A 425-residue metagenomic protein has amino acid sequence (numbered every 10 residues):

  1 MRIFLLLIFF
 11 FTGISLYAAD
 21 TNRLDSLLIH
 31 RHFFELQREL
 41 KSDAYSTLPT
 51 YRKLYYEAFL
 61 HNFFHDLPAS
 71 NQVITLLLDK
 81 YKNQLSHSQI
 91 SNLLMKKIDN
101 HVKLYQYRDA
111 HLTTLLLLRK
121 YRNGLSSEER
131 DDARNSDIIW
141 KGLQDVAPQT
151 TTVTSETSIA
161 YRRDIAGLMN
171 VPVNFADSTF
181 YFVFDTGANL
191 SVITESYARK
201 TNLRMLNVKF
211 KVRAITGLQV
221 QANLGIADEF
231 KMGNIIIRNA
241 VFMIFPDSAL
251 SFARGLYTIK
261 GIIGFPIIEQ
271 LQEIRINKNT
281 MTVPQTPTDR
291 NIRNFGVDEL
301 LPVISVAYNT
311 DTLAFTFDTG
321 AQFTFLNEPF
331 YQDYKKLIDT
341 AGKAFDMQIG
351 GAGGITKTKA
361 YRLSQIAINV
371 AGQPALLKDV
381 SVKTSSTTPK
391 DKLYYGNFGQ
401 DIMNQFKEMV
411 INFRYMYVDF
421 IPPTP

Functional and structural regions predicted by a protein language model:
M1-S26: Bacterial Sec-dependent N-terminal signal peptides
A18-P425: Pepsin/retropepsin-fold aspartyl endopeptidases
